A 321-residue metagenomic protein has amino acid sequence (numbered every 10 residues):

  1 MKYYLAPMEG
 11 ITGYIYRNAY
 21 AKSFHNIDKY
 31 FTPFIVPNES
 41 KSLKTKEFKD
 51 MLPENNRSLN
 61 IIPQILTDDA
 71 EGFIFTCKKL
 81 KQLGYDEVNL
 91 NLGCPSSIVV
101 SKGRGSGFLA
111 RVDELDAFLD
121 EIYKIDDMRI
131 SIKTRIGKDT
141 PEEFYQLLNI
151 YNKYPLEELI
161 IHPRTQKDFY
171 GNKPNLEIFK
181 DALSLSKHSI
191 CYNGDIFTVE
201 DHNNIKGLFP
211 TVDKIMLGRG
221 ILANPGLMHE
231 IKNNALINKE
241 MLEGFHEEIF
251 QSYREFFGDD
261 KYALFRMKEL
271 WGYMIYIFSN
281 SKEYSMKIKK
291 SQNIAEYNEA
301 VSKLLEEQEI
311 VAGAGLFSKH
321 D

Functional and structural regions predicted by a protein language model:
M1-D321: Flavin-dependent oxidoreductase catalytic cores
